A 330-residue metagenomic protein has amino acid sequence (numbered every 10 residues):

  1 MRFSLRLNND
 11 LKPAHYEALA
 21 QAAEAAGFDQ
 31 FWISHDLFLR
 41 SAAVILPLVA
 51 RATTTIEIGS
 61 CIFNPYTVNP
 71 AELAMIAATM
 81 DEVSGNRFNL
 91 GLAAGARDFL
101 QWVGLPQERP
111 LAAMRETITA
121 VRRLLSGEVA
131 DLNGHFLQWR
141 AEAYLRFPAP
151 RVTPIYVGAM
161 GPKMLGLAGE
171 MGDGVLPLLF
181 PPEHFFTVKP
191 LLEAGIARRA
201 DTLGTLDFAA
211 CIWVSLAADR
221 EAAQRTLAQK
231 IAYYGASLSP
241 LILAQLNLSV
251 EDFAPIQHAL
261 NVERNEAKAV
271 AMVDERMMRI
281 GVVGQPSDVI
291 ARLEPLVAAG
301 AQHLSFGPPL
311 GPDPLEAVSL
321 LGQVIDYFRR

Functional and structural regions predicted by a protein language model:
M1-R330: Active-site-adjacent structural elements that line small-molecule/cofactor binding pockets in enzymes
